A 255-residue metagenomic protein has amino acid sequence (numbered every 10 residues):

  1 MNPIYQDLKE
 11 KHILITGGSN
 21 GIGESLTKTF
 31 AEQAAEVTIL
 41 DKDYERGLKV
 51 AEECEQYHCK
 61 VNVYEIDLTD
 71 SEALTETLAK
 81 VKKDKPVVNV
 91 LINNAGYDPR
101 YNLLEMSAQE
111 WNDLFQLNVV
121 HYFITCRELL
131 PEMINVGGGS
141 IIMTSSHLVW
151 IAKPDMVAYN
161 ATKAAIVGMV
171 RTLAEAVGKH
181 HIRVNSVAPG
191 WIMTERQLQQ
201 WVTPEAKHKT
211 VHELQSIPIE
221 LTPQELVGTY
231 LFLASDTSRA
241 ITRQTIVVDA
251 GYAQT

Functional and structural regions predicted by a protein language model:
N2-I4, I151, L231, T242-T255: Short C-terminal tail/terminal secondary-structure segment of NAD(P)H-dependent dehydrogenase/reductase domains
S19-N20: Conserved glycine-rich cofactor-binding loop
N102-L103, E110-F115, V211: Substrate-binding pocket helix/loop in short-chain dehydrogenase/reductase
M106, A152-N160, T172, R196 (+1 more regions): Active-site loop-to-helix junction immediately N-terminal to the catalytic Tyr of the SDR YXXXK motif in Rossmann-fold
C126, T162, V170: Active-site helix of classical SDR
P131, E175-K179, R239: Alpha-helical segment proximal to the catalytic Tyr-Lys
S146: Residue(s) in the substrate-gating loop at a strand-loop-helix junction that position the organic substrate next
